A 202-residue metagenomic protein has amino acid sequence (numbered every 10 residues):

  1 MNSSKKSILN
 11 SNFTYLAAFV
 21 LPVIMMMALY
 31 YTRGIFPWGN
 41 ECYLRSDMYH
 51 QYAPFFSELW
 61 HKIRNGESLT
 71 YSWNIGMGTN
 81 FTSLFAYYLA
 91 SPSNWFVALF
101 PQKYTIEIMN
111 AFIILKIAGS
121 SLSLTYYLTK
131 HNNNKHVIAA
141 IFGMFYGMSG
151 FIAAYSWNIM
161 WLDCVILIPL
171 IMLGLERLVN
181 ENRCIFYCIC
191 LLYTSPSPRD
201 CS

Functional and structural regions predicted by a protein language model:
M1-I35: Start-transfer (signal-anchor) and selected internal transmembrane alpha helices of multi-pass inner/ER membrane
L16, V20, A111, A140-I141 (+1 more regions): Hydrophobic alpha-helical transmembrane segments
V23-L124, M144-I166: Membrane-interface coil-to-helix junctions
V97, T125-T129, E176, N180: Membrane-water interface at transmembrane helix exits
T125-G147: Transmembrane-helix signature of polytopic, membrane-embedded enzymes that assemble or transfer cell-envelope glycans
Y146-G150, L170, I189-L192: Hydrophobic, membrane-inserted alpha-helices
I171-F186: Membrane-interface transmembrane helices that cradle and orient dolichyl/undecaprenyl
Y193-S202: Single conserved hydrophobic/aromatic residue that forms the stacking wall/gate of nucleotide- or nucleobase-binding
